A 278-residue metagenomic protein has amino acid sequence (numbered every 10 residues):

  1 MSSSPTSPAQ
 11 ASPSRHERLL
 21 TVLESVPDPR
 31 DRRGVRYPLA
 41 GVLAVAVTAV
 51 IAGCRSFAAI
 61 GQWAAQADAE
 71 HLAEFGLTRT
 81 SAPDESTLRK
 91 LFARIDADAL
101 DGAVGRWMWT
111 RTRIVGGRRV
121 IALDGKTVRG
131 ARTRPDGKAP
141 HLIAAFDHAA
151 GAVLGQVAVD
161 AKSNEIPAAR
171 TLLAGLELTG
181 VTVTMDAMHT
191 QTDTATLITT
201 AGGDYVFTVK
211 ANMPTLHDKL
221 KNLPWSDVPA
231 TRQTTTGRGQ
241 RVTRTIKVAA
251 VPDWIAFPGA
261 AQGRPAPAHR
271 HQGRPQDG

Functional and structural regions predicted by a protein language model:
M1-L123, V128-A131, P135, A144-Q156 (+1 more regions): Dynamic "connector" segments at or just before major functional cores
V120, T182, D204: Hydrophobic "anchor" residues on beta-strands that sit immediately upstream of conserved functional sites
V157-G175: Active-site beta-loop-alpha junctions of metal-dependent nucleic acid enzymes, especially the RNase H-like/DDE
K162, A169, V181, A187-M188: Non-catalytic interfacial helical region
I166, Q191-A195: Short, well-ordered alpha-helical microsegments
T184-T192, V209-T215: Acidic, metal-coordinating catalytic cores used for nucleic-acid/nucleotide bond scission and strand-transfer chemistry
A195-G203: Short, surface-exposed basic-aromatic patches at helix termini and helix-loop junctions that form
K210-G278: An anionic, glycine-rich sequence signature occurring as long contiguous blocks
